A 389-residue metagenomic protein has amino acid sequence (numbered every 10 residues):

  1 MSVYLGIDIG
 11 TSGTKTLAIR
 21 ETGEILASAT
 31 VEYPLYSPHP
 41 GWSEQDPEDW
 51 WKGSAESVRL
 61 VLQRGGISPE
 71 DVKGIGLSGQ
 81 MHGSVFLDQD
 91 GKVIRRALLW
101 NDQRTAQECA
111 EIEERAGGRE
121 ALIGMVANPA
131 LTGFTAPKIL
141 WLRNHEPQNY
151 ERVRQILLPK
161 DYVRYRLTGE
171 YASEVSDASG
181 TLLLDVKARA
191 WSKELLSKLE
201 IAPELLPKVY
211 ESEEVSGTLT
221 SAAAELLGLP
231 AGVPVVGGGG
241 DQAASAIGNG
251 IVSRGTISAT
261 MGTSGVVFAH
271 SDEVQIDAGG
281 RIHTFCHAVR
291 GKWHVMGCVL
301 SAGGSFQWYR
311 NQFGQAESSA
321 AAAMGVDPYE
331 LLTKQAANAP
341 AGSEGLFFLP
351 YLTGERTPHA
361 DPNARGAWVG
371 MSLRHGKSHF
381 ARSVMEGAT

Functional and structural regions predicted by a protein language model:
M1-R95, Q107, G124, R152 (+3 more regions): N-terminal glycine/serine-rich phosphate-binding loop of ATP-dependent small-molecule kinases, especially carbohydrate
L5-G6, P47, A106, E113-P129 (+6 more regions): Active-site core segments that coordinate phosphate-bearing ligands/cofactors across diverse enzyme families
V31, L98-T105, A178, T263-G265: Short, acidic/turn-prone active-site loops that include or flank metal/cofactor- and phosphate-binding residues
V31-Y33, E211, H287: Active-site donor-binding loop signature of nucleotide-sugar glycosyltransferases
Q63-W100, V126-T135, R164-D185, K208-E211 (+1 more regions): Short beta-strand-loop/turn "lid" adjacent to the catalytic site in phosphate-handling enzymes
E204-Y210, P234-V236: General small-molecule cofactor/ligand-binding pocket signal
